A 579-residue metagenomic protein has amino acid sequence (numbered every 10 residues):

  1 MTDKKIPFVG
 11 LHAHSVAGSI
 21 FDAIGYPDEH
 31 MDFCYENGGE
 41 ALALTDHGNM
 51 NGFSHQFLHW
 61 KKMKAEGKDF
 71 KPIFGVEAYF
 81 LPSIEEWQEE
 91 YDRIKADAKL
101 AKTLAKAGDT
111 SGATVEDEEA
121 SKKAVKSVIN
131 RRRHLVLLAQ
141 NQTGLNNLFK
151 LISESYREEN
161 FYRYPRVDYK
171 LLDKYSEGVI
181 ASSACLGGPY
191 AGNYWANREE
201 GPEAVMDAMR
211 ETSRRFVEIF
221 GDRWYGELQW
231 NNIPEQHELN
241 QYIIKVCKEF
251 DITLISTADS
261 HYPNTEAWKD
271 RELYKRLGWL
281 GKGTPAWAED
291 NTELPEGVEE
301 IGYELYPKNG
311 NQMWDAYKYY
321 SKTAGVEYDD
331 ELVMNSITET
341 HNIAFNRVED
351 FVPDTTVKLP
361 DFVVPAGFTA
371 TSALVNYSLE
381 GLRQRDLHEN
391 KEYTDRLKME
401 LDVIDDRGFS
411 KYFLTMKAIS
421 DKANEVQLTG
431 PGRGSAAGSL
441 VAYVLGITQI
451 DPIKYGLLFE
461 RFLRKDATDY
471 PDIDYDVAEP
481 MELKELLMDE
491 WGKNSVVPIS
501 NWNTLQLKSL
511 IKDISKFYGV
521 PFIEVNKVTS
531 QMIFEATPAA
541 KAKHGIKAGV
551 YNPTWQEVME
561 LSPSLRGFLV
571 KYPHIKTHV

Functional and structural regions predicted by a protein language model:
T2-V579: Alpha-helical scaffold/interaction cores of sigma-54-like transcription cofactors and many family A DNA polymerases
